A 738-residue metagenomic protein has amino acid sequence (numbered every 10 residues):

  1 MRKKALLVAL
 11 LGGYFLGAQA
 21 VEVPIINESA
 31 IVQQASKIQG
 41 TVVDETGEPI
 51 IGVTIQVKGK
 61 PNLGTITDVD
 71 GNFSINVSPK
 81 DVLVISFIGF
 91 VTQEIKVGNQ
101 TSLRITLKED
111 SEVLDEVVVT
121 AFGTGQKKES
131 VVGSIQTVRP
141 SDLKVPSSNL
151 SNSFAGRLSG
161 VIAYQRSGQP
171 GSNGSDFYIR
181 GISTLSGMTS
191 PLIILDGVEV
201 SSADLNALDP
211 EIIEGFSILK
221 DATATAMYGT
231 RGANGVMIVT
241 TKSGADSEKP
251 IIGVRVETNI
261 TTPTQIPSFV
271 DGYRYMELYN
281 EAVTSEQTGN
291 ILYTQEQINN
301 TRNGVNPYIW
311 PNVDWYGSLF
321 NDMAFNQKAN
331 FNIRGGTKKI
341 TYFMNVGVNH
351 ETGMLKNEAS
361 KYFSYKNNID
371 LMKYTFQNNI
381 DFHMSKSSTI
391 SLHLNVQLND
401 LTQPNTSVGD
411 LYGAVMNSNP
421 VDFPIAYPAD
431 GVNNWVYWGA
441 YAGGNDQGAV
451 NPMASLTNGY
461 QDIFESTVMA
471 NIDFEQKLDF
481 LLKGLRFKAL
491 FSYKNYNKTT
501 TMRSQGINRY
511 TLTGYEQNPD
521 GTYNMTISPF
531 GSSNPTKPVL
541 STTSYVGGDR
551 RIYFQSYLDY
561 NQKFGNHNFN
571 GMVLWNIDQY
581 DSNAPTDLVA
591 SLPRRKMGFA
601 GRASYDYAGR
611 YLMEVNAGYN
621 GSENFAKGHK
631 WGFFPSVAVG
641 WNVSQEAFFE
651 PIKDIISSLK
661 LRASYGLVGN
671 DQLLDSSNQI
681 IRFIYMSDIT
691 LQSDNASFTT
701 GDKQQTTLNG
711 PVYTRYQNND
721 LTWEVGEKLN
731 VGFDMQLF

Functional and structural regions predicted by a protein language model:
M1-F376, I390: Short, small/polar-rich motifs associated with maturation and membrane association, primarily at protein termini
A30, K37, E286, V432-W435 (+1 more regions): Compositionally biased regions
T189-S190, M323, N379-S387, L394-L398 (+6 more regions): Extracellular/periplasmic, surface-exposed regions of secreted and cell-surface proteins
N290-D314, K328-N330, V415-A449: Acidic, glycine-rich flexible loop segments
G409-D410: Aromatic/basic-lined ligand-recognition segments that form π-stacking hydrophobic pockets flanked by Lys/Arg to engage
